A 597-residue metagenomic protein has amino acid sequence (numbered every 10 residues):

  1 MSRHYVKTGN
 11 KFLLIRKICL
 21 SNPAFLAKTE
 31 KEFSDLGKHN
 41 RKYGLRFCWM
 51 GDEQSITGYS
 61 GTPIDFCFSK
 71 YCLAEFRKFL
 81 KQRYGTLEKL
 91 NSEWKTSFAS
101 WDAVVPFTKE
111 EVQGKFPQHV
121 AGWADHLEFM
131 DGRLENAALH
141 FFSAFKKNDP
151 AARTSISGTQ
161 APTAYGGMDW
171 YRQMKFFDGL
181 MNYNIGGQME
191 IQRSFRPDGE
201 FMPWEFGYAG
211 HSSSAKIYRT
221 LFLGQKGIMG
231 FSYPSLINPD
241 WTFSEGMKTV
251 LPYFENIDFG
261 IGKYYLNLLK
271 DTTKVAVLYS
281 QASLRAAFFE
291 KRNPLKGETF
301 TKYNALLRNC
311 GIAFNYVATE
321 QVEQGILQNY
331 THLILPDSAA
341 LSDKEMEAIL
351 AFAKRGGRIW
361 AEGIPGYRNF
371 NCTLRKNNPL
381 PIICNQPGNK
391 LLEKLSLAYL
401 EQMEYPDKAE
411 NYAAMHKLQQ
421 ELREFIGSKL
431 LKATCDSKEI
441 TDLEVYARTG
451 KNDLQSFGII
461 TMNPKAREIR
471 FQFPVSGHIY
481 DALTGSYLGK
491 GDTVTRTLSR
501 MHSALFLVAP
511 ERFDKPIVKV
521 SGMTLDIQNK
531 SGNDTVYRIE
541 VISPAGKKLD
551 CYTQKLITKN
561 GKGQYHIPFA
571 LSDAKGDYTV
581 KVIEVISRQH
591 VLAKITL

Functional and structural regions predicted by a protein language model:
T8-Y183, I191: Polysaccharide-binding and catalytic clefts of secreted carbohydrate-active enzymes
K147-A151, Q160-T163, G179-G522, G532-Y537 (+1 more regions): Carbohydrate-binding surfaces of carbohydrate-active enzymes
A504-V508, K575-S587: Short, aromatic- and glycine-rich surface loops/edge beta-strands on solvent-exposed regions
K515-V518, T553, Q589-L597: Edge beta-strands of extracellular beta-sandwich domains
D534, K562, K575-D577: Extracellular Ig-like/FN3 beta-sandwich strand-entry sites
R538-Q554: Short amphipathic beta-strand segments in non-cytosolic proteins
K559-P568: Aromatic sugar-binding surface patches on proteins that engage polysaccharides or sugar-phosphate polymers
P568-A574: Short, surface-exposed loop/turn segments at beta-strand-coil junctions that are enriched for proline with nearby
